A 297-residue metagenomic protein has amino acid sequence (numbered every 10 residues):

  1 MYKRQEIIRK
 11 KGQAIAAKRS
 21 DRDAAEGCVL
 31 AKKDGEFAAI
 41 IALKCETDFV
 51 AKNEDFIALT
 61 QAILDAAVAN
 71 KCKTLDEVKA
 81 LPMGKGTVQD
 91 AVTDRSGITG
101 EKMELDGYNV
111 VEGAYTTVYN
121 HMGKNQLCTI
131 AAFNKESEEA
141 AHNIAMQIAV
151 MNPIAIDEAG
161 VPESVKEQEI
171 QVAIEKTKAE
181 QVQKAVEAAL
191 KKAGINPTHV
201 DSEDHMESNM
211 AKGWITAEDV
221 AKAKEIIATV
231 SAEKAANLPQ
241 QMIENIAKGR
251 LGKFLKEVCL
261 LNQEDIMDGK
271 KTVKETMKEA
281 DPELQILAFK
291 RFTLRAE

Functional and structural regions predicted by a protein language model:
K3-E297: N-terminal assembly/interaction segments in proteins that build large macromolecular machines
